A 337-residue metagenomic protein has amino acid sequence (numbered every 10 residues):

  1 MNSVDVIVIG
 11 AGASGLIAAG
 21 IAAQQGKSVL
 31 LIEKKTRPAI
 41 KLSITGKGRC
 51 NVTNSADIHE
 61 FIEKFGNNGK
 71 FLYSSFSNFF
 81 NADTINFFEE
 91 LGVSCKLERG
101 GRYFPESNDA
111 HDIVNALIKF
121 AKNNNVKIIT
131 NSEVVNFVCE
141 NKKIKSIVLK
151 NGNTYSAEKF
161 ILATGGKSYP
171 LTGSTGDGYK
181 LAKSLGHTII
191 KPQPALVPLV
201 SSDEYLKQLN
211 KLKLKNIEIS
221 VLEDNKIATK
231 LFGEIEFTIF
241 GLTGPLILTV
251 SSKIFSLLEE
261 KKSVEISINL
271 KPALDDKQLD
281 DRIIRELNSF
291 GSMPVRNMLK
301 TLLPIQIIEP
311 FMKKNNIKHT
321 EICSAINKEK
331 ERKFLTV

Functional and structural regions predicted by a protein language model:
M1-S14: Beta1/beta-strand and adjacent pyrophosphate-binding region of the FAD-binding site in flavoprotein oxidoreductases
I7, A23-K47: Glycine-rich FAD pyrophosphate-binding loop
I7-I9, I32, V134, I147 (+3 more regions): Short hydrophobic core segments
T36-P38, I44, H59, T188-K191 (+1 more regions): An anion/pyrophosphate-binding glycine-rich loop and adjacent beta-alpha core in soluble alpha-beta enzymes
R49-L97: Glycine-rich active-site loop/strand segments that organize a redox cofactor
L72-F80, R99-K119, Y169-G173, E204 (+1 more regions): Short beta-strand to alpha-helix junction loop
T130-K143: A conserved short coil-to-beta-strand element within the FAD-binding core of flavoproteins
Y155, K159-Y205: Glycine-rich loop(s) and the adjacent beta-strand/alpha-helix scaffold that form part
